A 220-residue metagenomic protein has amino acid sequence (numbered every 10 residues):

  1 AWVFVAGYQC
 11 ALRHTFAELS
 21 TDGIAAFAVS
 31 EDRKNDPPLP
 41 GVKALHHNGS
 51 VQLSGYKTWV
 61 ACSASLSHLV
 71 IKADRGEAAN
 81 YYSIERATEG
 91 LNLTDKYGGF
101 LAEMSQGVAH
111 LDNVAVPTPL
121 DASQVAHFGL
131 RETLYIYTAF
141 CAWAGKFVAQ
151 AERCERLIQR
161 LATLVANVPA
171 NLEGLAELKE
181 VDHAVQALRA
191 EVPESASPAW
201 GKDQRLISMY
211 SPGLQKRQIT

Functional and structural regions predicted by a protein language model:
A1-Y56: Glycine-rich flavin
F27-E31, I71-D74, K96: Short beta-strand segments that buttress and anchor functional surface loops
L39, A78-Y81, Q106: Short, mixed charged/polar active-site loops that provide acid/base catalysis or chelate metal/phosphate cofactors
S54-R86: DPxDG-like acidic metal-binding loop motif
A87-V116, A122-Q124: Flexible, small-/acidic-enriched active-site or ligand-binding loops
H110-T138, V148-Q159: A glycine-rich, basic-preceded beta-loop-alpha segment at the flavin cofactor/substrate interface of flavin-utilizing
Y135-E191: Extended amphipathic alpha-helical segments enriched in small hydrophobics
A170-T220: Long, low-complexity C-terminal extensions of enzymes
